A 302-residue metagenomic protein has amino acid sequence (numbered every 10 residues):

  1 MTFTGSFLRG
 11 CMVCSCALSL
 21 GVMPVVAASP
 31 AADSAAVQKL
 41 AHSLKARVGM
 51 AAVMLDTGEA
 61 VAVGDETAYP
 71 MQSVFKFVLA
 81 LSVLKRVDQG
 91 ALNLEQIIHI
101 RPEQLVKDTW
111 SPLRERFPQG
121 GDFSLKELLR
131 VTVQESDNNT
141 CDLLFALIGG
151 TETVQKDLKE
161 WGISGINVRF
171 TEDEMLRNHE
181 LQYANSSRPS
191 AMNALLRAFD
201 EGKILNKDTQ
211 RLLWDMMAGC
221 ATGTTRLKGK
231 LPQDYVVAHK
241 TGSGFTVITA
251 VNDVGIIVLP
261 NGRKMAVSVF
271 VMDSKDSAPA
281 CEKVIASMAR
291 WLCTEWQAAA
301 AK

Functional and structural regions predicted by a protein language model:
G10-V22: Bacterial N-terminal signal peptides
V25-P70: Beta-lactamase-like hydrolase cores
S29-L40, A146-L147, T151, A194-T225 (+2 more regions): Structured C-terminal helix/loop/strand segments within mature extracytoplasmic catalytic/sensor domains
G49-M54, V61-A62, V78, H99 (+2 more regions): Soluble periplasmic/extracytoplasmic beta-strand elements of cell-envelope proteins
G58, P70-I100, T132, V267: Active-site SXXK
K85-L105, T151-K156, N206-Q210: Short, well-structured active-site flanking segments
L105-D142, T151: Conserved catalytic neighborhood of penicillin-recognizing serine enzymes
G121, D142-E201: Mid-domain, small-residue-enriched loop/turn segments at the edges of structured enzyme/sensor domains
